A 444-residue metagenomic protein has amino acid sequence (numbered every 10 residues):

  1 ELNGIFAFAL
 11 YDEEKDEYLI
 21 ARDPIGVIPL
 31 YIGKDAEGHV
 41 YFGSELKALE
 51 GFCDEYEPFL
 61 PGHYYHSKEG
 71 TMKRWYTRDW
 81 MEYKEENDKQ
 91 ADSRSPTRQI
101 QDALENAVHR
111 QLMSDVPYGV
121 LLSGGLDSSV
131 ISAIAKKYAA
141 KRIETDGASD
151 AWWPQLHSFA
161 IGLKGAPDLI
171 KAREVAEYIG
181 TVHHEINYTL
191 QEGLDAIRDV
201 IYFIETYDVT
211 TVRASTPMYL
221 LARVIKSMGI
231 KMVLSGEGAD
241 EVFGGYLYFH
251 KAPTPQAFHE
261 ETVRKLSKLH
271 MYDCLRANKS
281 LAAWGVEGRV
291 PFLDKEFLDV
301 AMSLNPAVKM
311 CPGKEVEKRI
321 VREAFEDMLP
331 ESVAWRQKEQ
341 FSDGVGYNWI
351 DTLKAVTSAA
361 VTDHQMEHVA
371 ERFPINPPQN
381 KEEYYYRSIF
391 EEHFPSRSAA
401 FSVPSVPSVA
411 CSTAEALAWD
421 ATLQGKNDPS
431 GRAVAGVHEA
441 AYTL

Functional and structural regions predicted by a protein language model:
E1-T206: Cysteine-centered catalytic environments shared across enzyme families
L2, S93-I100, I131, D168 (+7 more regions): Hydrophobic (often cysteine-bearing) scaffold residues that line and stabilize catalytic clefts of nucleotide/cofactor
A135-A139, H250, N305: Active-site catalytic pocket residues across diverse enzymes, especially alpha/beta-hydrolases
I179-V182, E205-V212, T357-T362: A polyampholytic, Gly/Pro-enriched intrinsically disordered region
R198-Y202, F249-H250, N348-D351: Short low-complexity, flexible loop/linker segments enriched in glycine and/or proline with clustered acidic
S227-L234, P253, F258-L444: Adenosyl-5′-phosphate
I230-D240, Y246: Short acidic/histidine-rich active-site segments
